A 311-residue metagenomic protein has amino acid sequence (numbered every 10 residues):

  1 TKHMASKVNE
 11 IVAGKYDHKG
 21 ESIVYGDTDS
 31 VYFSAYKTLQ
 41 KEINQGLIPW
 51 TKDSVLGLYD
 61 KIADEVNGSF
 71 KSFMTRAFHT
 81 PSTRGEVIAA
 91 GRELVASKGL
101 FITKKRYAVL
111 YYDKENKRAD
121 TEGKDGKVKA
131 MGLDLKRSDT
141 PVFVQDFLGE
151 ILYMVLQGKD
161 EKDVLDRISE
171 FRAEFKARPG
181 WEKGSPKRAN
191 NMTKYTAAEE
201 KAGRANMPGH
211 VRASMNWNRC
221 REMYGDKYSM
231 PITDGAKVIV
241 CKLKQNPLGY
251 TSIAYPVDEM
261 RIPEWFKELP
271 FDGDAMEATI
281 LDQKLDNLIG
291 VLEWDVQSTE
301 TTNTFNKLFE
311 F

Functional and structural regions predicted by a protein language model:
T1-T28, A35-F311: DNA-dependent DNA polymerase catalytic subunits
